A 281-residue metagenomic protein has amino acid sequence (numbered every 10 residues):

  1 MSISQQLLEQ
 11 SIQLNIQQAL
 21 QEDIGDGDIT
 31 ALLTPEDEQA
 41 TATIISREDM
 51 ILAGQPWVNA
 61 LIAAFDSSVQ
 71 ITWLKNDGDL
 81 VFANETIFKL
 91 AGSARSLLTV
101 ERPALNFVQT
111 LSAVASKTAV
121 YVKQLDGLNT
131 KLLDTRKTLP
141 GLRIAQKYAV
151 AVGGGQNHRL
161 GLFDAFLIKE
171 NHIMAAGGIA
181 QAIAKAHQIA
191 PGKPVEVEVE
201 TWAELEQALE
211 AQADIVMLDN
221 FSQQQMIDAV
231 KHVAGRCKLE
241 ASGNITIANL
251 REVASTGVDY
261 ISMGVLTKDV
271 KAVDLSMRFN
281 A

Functional and structural regions predicted by a protein language model:
S2-E200, E204-A211, I215, I227-H232 (+3 more regions): Acidic/glycine-rich phosphate/pyrophosphate-binding loops and surrounding catalytic core that coordinate Mg2+
N220, G243, G264-V265: Short secondary-structure boundary segments
S276-A281: Active-site loop ensemble at the mouth of alpha/beta enzyme cores that anchors a bound cofactor
